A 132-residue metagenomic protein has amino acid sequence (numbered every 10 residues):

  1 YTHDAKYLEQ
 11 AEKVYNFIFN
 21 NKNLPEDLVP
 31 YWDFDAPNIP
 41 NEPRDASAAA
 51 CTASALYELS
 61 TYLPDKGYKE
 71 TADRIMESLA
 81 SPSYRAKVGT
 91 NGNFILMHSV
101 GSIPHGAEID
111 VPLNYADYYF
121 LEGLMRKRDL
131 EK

Functional and structural regions predicted by a protein language model:
Y1-K132: Glycan-recognition and catalytic cores of secretory/periplasmic carbohydrate-active enzymes
